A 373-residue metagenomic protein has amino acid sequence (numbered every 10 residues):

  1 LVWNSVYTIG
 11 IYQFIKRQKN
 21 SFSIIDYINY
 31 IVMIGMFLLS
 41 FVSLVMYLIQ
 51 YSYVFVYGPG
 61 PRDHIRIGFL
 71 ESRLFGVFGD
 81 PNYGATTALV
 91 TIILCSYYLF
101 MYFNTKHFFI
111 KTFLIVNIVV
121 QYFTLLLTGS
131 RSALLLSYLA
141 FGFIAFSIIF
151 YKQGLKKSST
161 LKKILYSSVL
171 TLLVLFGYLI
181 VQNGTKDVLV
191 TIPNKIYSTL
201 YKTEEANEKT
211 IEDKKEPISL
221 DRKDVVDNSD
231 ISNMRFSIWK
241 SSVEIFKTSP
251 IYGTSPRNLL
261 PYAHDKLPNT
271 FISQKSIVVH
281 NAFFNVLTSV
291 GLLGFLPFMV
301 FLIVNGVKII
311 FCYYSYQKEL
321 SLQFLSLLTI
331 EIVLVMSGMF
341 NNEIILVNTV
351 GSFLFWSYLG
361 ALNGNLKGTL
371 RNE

Functional and structural regions predicted by a protein language model:
L1, G76-T91, S132, R257 (+3 more regions): Membrane-interface micro-motifs in multi-pass membrane enzymes
Y7-G10, D26-I65, V77-G154, T160-K162 (+2 more regions): Alpha-helical transmembrane segments of multi-pass inner-membrane proteins
I11-S23, S96-N104, F143-L155, G306-Y314 (+1 more regions): Structural signal for the C-terminal ends of transmembrane alpha-helices and the immediately following loop
M36, I110-V119, I277-N281, I309-N341: Loop-to-helix entry and N-terminal half of a specific, functionally important transmembrane alpha helix in multi-pass
F41, Y47-Q50, A145-V226, K240-T248 (+1 more regions): A membrane-periplasm/extracellular boundary helix in multi-pass inner-membrane enzymes that assemble envelope glycans
P61-D63, G68-L70, F75, K223-V290: Long extracytoplasmic/lumenal interhelical loops at the membrane interface of multi-pass membrane proteins
F103-N104, F108, G142, F146-G154 (+2 more regions): Hydrophobic transmembrane alpha-helices and their immediate junctions
S137, F141-A145, F301, F324-E373: Transmembrane alpha-helices of multi-pass inner-membrane enzymes
